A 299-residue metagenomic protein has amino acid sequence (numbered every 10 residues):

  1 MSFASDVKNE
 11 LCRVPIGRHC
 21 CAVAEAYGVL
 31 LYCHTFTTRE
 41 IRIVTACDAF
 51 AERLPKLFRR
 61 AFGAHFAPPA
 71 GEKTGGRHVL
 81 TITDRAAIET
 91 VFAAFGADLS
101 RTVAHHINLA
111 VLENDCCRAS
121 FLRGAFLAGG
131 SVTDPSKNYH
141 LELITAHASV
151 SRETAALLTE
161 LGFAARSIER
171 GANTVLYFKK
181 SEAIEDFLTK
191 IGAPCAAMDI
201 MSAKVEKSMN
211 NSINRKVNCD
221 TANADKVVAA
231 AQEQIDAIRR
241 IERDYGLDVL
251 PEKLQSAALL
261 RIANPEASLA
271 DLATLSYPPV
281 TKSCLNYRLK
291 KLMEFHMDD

Functional and structural regions predicted by a protein language model:
M1-E40, V44-F58: N-terminal, positively charged regions that mediate nucleic acid binding
P15-V23, V111-R118, D248-E252: Structural motif
A24-Y32, S120-A128, L259: Short, hydrophobic/amphipathic alpha-helical patches that form generic packing surfaces within helical domains
H34-T37, D134, S167, Q234-R239: Short acidic (Asp/Glu) and glycine-rich catalytic loops that position anionic groups and cofactors
F36-I41, S136-N138, S268-A270: Short acidic, hydrophobic short linear motifs in intrinsically disordered regions
T45, E52, K56-M201: DNA-contacting interfaces and partner/effector-binding or oligomerization modules in DNA-centric proteins
K190-L292: Extended mid-to-C-terminal alpha-helical interaction segments
M293-M297: C-terminal flanking helix
